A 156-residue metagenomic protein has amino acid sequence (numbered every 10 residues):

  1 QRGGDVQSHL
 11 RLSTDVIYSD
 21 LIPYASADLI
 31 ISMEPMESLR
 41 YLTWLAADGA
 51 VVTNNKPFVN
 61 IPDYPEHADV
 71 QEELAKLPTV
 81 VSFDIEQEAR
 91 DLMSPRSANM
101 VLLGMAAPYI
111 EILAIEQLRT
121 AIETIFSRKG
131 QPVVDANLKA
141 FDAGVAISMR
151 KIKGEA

Functional and structural regions predicted by a protein language model:
Q1-A156: Active-site cofactor/cluster-binding pocket
